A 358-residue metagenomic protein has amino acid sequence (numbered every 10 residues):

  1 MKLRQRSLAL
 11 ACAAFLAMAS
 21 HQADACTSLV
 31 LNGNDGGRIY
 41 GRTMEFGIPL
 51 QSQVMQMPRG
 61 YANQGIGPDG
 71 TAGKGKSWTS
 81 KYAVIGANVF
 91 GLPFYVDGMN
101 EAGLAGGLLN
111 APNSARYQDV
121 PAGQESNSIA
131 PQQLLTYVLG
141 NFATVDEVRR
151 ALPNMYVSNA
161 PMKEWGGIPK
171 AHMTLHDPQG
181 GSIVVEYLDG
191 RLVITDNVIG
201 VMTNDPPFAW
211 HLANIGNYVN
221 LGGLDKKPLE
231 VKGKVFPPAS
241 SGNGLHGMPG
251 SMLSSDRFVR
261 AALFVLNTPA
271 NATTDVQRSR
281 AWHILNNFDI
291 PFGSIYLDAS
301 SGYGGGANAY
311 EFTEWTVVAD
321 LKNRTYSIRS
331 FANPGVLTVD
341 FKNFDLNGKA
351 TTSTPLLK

Functional and structural regions predicted by a protein language model:
M1-L10: Bacterial N-terminal signal peptides that target proteins for export
A9-A19: Bacterial N-terminal signal peptides
A19-A25: Sec/Tat signal peptide C-region and signal peptidase I cleavage site
A25-G123, N159: A contiguous strand-loop segment
A25-I39, G47, Q53, N63 (+4 more regions): C-terminus-biased signal that marks the final domain/tail of proteins
I39-G41, A105-L108, T174-H176, V184 (+2 more regions): Structural recognition of the beta-strand scaffold that forms the well-ordered cores of secreted hydrolase catalytic
V54-G75, N113-V157, G348-K358: Compact, glycine/acidic-enriched structural inserts
V145, R149-Y187: Aromatic- and glycine-enriched pocket-lining scaffold segments that form the walls of small-molecule binding clefts
